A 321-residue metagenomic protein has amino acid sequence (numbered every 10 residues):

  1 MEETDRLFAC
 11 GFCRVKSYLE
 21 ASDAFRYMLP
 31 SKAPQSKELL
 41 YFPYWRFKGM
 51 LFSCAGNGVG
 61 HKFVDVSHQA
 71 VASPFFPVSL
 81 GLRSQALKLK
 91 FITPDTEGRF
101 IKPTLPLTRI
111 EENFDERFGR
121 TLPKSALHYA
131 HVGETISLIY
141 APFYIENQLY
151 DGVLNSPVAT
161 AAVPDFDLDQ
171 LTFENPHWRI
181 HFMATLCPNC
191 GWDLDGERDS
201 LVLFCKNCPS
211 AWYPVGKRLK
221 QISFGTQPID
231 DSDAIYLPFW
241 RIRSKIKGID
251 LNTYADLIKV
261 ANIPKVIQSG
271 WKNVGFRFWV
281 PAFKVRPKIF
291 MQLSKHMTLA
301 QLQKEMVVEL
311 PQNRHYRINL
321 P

Functional and structural regions predicted by a protein language model:
E3-P321: Long C-terminal interaction/binding lobes of large macromolecular proteins
